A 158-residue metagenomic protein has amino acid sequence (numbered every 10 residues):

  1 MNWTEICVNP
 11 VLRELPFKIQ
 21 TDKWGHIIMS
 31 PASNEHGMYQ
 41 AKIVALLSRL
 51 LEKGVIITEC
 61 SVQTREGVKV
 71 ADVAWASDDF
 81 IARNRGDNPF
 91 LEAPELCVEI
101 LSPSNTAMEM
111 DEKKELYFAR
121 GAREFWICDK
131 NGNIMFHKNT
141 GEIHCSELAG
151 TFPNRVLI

Functional and structural regions predicted by a protein language model:
M1-I158: Gly/Pro/Ser/Thr-rich low-complexity, intrinsically disordered segments predominantly at protein N-termini
